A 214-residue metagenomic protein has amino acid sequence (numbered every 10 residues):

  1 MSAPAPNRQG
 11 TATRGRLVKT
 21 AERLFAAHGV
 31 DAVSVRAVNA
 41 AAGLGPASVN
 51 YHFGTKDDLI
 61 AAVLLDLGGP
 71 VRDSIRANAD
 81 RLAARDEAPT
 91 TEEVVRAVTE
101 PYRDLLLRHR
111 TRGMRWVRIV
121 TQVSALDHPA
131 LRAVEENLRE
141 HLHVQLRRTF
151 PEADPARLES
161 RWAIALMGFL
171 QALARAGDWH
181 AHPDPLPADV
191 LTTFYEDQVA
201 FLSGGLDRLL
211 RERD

Functional and structural regions predicted by a protein language model:
M1-A12, A83, E212-D214: N-terminal intrinsically disordered/low-complexity leader segments
R16, L24-D58, A62-D66: Helix-turn-helix
V63, T90, V94, V98 (+6 more regions): Residue-level detector of well-ordered alpha-helical segments, enriched for hydrophobic/aromatic packing positions
I75-M114: Hydrophobic alpha-helical connector segments
E93, M114-R115, S124-F150: Amphipathic alpha-helical packing segments from all-alpha helical-bundle domains
V98, Y102, V117-S124, A165 (+2 more regions): Short alpha-helical scaffolding segments that buttress acidic/His motifs in well-ordered protein cores
E136-D214: C-terminal peripheral helix-coil segments that are non-catalytic and often amphipathic
